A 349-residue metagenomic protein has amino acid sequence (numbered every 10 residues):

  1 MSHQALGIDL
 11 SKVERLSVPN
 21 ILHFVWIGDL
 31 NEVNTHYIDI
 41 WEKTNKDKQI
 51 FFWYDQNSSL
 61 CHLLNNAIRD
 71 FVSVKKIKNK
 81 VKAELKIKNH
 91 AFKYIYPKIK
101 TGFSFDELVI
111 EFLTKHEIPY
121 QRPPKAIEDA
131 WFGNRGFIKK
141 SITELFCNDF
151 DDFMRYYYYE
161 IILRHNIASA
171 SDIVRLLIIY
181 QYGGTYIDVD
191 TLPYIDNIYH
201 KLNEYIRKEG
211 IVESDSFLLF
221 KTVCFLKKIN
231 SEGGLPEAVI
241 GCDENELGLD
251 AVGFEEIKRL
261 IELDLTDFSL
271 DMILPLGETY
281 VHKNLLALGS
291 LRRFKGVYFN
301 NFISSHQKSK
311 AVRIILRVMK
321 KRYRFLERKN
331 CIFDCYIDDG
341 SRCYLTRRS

Functional and structural regions predicted by a protein language model:
M1-D172, I187-S349: Glycosyltransferase-associated regions of secretory-pathway enzymes, highlighting luminal stem/catalytic domains
D172-G184: Small-residue hinge/turn detector
